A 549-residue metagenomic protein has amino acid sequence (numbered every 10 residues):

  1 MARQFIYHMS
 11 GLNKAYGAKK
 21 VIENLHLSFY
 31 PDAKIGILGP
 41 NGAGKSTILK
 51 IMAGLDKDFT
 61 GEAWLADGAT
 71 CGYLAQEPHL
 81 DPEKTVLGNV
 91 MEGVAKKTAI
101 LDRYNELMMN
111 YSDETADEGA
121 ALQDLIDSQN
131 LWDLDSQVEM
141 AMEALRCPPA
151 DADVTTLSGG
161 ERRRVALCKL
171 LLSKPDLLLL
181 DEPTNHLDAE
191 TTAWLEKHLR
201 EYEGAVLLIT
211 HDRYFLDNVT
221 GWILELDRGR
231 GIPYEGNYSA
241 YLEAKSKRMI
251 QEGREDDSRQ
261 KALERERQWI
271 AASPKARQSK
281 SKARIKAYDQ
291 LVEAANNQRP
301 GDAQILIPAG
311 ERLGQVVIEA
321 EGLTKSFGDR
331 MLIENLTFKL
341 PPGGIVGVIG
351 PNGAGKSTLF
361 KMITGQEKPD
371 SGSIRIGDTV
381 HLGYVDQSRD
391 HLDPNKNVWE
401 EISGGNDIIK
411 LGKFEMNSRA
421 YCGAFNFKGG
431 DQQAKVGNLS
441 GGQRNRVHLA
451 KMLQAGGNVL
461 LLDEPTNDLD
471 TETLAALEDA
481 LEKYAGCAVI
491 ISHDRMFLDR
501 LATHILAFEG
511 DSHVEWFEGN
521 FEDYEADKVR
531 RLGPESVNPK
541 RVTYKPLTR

Functional and structural regions predicted by a protein language model:
M1-D257, G301, I307-R549: ABC ATP-binding cassette signature C-motif
A244-R277, S281-A287, L291-Q298: Intracellular alpha-helical coupling/juxtamembrane segments of multi-pass membrane proteins
